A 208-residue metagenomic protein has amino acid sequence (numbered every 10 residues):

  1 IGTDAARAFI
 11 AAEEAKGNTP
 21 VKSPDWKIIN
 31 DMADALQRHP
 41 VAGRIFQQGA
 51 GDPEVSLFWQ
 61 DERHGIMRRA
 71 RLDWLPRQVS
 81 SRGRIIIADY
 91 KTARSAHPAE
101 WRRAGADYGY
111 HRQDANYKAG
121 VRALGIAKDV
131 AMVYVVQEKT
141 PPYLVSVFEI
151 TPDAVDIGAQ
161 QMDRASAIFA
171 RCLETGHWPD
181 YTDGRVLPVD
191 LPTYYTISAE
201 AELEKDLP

Functional and structural regions predicted by a protein language model:
I1-R71, T182-D183: Metal-dependent nuclease catalytic cores that hydrolyze phosphodiester bonds in DNA/RNA, characterized by
A11, K22-S23, R38, A96-P98 (+3 more regions): General structural signal for secondary-structure boundaries
A42-Q47, P76-I85, R122-V130: Secondary-structure boundary elements
L57-H111: Non-catalytic protein-protein interaction segments used by genome-maintenance enzymes to assemble and couple activities
A104-H111, N116-P208: Metal-dependent nuclease catalytic regions and adjoining charged, substrate-binding loops involved in nucleic-acid end
